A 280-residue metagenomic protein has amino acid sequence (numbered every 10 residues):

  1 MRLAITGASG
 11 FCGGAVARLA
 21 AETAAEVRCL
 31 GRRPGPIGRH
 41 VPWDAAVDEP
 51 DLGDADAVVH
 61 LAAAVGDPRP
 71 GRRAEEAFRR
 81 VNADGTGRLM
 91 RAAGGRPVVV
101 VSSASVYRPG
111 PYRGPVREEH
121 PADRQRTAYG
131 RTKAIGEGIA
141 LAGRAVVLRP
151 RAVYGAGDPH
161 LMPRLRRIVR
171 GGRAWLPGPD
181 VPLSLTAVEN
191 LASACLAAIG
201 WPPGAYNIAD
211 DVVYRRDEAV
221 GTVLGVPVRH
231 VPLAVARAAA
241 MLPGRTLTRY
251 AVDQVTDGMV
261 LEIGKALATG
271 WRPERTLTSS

Functional and structural regions predicted by a protein language model:
L3-T23: N-terminal Rossmann NAD(P)H-binding glycine-rich loop of SDR-like oxidoreductase domains
G35, W43-D84, R88, A92 (+1 more regions): NAD(P)H-binding glycine-rich loop region in Rossmannoid oxidoreductase-like domains and their noncatalytic homologs
G87-A128: Conserved Rossmann-fold NAD(P)-dependent oxidoreductase catalytic core, especially the SDR/UDP-sugar
R124-V146: Active-site Tyr-X1-5-Lys
R131, P159-R164, P177-I199, P203-N207: Substrate-positioning beta->alpha
G143-V147, R151-L183: NAD(P)-dependent short-chain dehydrogenase/reductase
A192-R249: Mid/C-terminal beta-alpha module of Rossmann-like enzyme folds, strongest in SDR-family dehydrogenases/epimerases
Y214, T222, V226-H230, L247-S280: C-terminal amphipathic/interface module of NAD(P)-dependent oxidoreductases and related NAD-binding regulators
